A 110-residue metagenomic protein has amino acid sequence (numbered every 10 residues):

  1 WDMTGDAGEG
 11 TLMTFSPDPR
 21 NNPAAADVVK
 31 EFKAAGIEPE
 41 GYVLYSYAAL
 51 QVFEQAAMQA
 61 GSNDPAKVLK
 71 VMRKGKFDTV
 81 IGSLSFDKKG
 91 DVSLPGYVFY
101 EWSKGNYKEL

Functional and structural regions predicted by a protein language model:
W1-L110: Extracytosolic ligand-binding ectodomains
